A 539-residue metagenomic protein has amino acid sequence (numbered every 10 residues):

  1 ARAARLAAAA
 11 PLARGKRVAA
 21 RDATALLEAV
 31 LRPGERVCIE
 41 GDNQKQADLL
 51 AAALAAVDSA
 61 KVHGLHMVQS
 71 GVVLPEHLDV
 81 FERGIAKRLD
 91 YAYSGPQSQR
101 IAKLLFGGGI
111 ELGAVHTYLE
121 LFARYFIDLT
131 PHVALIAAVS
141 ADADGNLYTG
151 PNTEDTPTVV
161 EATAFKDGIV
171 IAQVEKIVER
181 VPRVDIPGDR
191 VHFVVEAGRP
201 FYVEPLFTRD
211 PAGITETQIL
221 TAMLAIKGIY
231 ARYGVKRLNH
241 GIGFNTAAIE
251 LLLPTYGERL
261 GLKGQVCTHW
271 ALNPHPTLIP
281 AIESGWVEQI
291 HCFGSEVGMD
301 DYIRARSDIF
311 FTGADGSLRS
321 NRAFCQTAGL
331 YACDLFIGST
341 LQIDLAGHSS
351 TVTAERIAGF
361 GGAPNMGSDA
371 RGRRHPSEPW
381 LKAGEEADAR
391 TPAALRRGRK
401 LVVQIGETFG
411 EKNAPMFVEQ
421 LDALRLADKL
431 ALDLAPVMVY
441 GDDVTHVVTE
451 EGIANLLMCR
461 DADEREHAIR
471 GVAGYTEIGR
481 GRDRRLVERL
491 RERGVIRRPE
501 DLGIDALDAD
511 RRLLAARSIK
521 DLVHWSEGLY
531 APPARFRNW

Functional and structural regions predicted by a protein language model:
A1-W539: Conserved alpha/beta enzyme-core scaffold
